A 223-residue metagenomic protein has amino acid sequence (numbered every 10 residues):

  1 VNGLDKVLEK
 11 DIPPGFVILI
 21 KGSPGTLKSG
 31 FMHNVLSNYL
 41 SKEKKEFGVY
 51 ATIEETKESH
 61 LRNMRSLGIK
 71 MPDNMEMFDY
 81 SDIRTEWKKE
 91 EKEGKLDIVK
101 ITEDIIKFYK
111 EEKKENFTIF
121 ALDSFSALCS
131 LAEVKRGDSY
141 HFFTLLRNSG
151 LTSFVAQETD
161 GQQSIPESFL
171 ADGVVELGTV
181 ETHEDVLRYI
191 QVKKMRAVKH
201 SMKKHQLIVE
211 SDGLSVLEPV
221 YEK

Functional and structural regions predicted by a protein language model:
V1-D11: Pre-Walker A adenine-sensing motif
G15, K44-F47, G150-L151, L170-G173: Short glycine-/polar-rich loops that comprise or flank the Walker A/P-loop and associated switch/sensor motifs
V17-K21: Short hydrophobic/aromatic beta-strand immediately N-terminal to the Walker A/P-loop
S23-E90: Conserved P-loop
S29, Y50-I53, T118, A132-R136 (+1 more regions): Conserved phosphate/pyrophosphate-binding and hydrolysis machinery centered on Walker-type P-loop NTPases, extending
S59-N63, H141-F142, P166-G173: Alpha-helical scaffold elements adjacent to nucleotide-binding pockets in ATP/GTP-utilizing enzyme cores
T85-G150: Phosphate-binding/switch loop-helix module in NTP-utilizing enzymes
F154-G213: Phosphate-binding/switch region of NTP-binding enzymes
